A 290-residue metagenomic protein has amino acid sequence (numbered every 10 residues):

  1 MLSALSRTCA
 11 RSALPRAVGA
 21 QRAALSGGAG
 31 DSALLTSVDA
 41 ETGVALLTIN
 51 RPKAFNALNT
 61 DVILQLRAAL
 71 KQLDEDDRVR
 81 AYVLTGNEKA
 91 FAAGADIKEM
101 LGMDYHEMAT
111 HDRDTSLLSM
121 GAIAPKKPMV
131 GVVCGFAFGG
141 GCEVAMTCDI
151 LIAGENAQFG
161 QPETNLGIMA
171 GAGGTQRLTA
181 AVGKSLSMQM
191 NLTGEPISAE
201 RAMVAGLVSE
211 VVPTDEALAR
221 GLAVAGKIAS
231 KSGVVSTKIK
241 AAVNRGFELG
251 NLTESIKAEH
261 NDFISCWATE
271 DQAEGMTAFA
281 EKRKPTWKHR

Functional and structural regions predicted by a protein language model:
M1-N87, M103: Conserved CoA-thioester-binding segment of acyl-CoA-metabolizing enzymes
E41, K71, R78, G86-A124 (+3 more regions): Glycine- (often His-adjacent) and acidic-residue-rich active-site loop that binds/positions the CoA thioester
I97, T175, K184-S187, A225 (+3 more regions): A general structural signal for well-ordered alpha-helical segments in protein cores
S116-K126, V132, F138-L192, A205 (+1 more regions): CoA-thioester-processing core
I152-A157, A199, V208-K257, I264 (+2 more regions): C-terminal long alpha-helix characteristic of the crotonase
G194-R201: Acidic, divalent-metal-coordinating active-site segment for phosphoryl/phosphodiester hydrolysis, typified by short
